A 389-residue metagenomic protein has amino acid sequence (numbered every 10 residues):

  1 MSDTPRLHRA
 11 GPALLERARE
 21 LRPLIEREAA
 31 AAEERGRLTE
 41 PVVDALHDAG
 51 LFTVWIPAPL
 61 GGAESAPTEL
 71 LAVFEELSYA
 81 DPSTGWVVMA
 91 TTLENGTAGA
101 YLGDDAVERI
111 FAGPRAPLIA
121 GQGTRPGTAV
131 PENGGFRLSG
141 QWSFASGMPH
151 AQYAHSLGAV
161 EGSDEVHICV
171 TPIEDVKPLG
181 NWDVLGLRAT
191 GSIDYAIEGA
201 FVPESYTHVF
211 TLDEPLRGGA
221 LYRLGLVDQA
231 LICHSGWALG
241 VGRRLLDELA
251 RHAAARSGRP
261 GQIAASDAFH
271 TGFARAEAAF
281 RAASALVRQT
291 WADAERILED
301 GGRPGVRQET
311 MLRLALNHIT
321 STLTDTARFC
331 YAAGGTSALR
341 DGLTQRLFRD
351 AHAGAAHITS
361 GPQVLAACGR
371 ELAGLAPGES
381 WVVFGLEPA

Functional and structural regions predicted by a protein language model:
M1-E16, E20, F384-A389: Basic/polar N-terminal segments that are highly enriched at the extreme N-terminus, encompassing both cleavable
P5, R9-P12, L226, P260 (+4 more regions): Register-specific recognition of a single heptad position within extended alpha-helical repeats
R19, G240, A274-R281, R313 (+3 more regions): Generic structural signal for well-ordered, non-transmembrane alpha-helical segments in soluble/cytosolic regions
E26, A30-E33, A282-H318, Y331-A333 (+1 more regions): C-terminal helix-coil-helix/basic helical segment that borders enzyme active sites and/or dimer interfaces and provides
L38-D48, T53-A151: Glycine-rich flavin
F144-G180: A short core secondary-structure module
L185-R281: Glycine-rich beta->alpha junctions and the first turn(s) of the following alpha-helix
T336-A389: Glycine-rich phosphate/cofactor-binding loops in nucleotide/flavin-utilizing enzymes
